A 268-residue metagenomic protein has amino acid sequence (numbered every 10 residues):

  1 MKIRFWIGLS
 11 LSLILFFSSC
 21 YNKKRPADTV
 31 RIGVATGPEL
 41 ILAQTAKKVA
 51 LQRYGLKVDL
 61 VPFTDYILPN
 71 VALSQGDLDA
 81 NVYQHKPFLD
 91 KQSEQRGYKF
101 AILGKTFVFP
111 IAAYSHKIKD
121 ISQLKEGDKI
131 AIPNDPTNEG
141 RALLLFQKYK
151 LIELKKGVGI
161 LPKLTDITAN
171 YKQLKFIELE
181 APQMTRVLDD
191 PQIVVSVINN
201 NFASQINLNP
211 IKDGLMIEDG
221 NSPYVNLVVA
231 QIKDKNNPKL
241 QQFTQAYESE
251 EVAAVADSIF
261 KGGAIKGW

Functional and structural regions predicted by a protein language model:
F16-S19: C-terminal motif of bacterial Sec signal peptides marking the signal peptidase cleavage site
A27-A46, Y66-L68: Extracytoplasmic "Venus flytrap"
T36-V61, S74: Short, polar/charged alpha-helical segment
G37, T64-Y66, G76, A80-D90 (+4 more regions): Beta->alpha turn/N-cap motifs
L60-V71, V158-R186: Short helix-initiation/N-cap motifs at beta->coil->alpha
L103-E153, A253: A conserved helix-loop-strand patch within extracytoplasmic ligand-binding domains of the periplasmic binding
G104-S115, S204-Y247, I265-W268: Periplasmic-binding protein-like
G140-Q147, Y247-G267: Periplasmic-binding protein-like
